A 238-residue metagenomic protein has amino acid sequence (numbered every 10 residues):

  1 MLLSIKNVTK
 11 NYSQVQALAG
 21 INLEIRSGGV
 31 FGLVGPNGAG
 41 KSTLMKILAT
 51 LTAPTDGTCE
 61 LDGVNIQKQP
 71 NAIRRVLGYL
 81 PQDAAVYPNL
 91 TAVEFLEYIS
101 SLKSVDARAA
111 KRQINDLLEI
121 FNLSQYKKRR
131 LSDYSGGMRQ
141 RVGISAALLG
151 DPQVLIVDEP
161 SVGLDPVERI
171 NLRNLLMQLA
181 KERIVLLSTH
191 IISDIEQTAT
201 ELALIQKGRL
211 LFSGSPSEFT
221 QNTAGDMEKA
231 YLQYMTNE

Functional and structural regions predicted by a protein language model:
G57-Q67, A72-I73: Conserved ABC transporter NBD signature motif
N89, R130-Y134: Conserved ABC ATPase signature
E97, S101, R108-Y126: Conserved ABC ATPase "signature" region
L149-Q153, E182: A short, proline-enriched helix->beta-strand linker immediately N-terminal to the Walker B motif in ABC-type P-loop
L155-E159: Catalytic Walker B motif of ABC-type/P-loop ATPase nucleotide-binding domains
R169-K181: Helical segment within the ABC ATPase nucleotide-binding domain
